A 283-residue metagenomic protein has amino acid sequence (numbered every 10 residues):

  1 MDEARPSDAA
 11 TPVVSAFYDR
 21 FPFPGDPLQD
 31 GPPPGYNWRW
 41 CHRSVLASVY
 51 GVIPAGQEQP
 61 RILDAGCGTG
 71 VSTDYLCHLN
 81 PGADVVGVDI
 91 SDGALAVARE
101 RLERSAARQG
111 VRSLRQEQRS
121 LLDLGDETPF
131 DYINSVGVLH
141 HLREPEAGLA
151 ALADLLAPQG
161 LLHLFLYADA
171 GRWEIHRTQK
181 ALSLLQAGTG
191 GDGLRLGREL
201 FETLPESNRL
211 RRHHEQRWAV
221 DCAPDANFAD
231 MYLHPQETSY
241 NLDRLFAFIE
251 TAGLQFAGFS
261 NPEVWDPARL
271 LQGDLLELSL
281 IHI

Functional and structural regions predicted by a protein language model:
D30-Q59: Conserved alpha-helix/loop element of class I SAM-dependent methyltransferases that forms part of the SAM/SAH-binding
E58-G68: Conserved class I S-adenosyl-L-methionine
L63, V71-L122: Class I SAM-dependent methyltransferase SAM/SAH-binding core
L122-Y132: A short acidic, Gly/Pro-enriched loop at the edge of an enzyme's catalytic core that lines a small-molecule cofactor
D131-E144: A short SAM/SAH-binding and catalytic strip from SAM-dependent methyltransferases
E146-P158: A short glycine-rich, Lys/Arg-flanked "PGG" loop and its adjoining helix->strand segment in the class I
L161-R211: Conserved class I S-adenosyl-L-methionine
I281-I283: Conserved small/polar residues in nucleotide/adenosyl-binding loops
